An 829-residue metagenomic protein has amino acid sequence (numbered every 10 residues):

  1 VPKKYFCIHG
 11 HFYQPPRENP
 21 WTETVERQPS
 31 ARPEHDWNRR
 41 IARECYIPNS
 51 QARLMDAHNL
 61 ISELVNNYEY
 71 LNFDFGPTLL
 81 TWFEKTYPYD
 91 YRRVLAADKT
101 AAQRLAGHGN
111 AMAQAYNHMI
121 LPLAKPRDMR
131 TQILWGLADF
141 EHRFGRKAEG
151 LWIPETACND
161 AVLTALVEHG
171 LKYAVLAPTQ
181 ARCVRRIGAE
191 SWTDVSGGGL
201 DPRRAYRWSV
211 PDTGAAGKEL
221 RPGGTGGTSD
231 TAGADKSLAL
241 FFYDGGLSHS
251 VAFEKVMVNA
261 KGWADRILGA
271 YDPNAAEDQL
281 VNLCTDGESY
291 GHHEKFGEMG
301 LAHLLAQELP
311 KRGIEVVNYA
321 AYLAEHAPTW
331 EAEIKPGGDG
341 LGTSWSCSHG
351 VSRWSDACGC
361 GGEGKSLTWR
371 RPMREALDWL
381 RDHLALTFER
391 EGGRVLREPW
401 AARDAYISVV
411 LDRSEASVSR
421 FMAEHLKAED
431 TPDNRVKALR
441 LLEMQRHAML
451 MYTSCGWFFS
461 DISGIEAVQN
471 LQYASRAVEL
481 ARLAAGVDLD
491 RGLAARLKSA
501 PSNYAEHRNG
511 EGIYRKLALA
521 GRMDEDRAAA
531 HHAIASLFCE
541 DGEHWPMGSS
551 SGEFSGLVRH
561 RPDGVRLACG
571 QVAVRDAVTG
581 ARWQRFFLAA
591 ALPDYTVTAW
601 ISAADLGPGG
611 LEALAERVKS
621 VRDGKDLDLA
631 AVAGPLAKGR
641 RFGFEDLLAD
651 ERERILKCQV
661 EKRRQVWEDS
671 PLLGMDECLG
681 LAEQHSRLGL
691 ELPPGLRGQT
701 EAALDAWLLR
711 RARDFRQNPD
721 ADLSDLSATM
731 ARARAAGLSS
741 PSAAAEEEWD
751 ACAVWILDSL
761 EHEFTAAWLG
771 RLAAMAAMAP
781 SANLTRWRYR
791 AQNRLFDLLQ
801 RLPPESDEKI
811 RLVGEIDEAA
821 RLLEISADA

Functional and structural regions predicted by a protein language model:
P2-A57, N66, T78, W192-G224 (+8 more regions): Active-site and substrate-binding clefts of carbohydrate-active enzymes
K4-G10, P15-P126, T131-Q132, E149-P154 (+1 more regions): Short, well-structured secondary-structure segments
R92-N110, L134, R146, V167-E219 (+2 more regions): Acidic, His- and aromatic-enriched active-site or binding-groove loops in soluble protein domains that engage sugars
A124, R182-S191, S250, P328: Short, charged, surface-exposed secondary-structure boundary motifs
E141-E149: Short, surface-exposed connector motifs at secondary-structure boundaries
L471-A481, P501-E506, A599-W600, A753-L760 (+1 more regions): Eukaryote-specific, cytoplasm-facing alpha-helical/coiled-coil scaffolding segments in long proteins
S550-G634: C-terminal structured domains
L681-A829: Extended alpha-helical scaffold segments
